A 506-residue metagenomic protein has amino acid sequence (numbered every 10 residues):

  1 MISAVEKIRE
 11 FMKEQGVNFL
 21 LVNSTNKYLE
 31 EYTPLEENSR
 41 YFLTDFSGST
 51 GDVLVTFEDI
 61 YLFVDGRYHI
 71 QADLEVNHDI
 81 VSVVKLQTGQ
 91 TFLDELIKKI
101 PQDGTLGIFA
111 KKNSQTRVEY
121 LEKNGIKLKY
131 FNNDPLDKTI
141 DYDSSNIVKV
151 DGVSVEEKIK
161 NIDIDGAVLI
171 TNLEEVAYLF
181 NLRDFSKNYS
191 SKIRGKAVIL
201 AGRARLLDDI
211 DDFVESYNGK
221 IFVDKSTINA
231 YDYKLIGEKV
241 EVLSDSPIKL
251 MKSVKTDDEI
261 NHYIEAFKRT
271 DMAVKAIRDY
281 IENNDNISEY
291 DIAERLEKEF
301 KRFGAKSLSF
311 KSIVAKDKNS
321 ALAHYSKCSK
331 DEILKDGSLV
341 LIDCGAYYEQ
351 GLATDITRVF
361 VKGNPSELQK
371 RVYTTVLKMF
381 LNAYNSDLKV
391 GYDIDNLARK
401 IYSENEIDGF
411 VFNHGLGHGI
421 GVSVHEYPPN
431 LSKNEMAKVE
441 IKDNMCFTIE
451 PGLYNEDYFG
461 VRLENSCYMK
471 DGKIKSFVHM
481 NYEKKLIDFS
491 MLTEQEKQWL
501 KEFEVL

Functional and structural regions predicted by a protein language model:
M1-L506: Active-site neighborhoods and metal-handling regions in enzymes and metal-associated proteins
